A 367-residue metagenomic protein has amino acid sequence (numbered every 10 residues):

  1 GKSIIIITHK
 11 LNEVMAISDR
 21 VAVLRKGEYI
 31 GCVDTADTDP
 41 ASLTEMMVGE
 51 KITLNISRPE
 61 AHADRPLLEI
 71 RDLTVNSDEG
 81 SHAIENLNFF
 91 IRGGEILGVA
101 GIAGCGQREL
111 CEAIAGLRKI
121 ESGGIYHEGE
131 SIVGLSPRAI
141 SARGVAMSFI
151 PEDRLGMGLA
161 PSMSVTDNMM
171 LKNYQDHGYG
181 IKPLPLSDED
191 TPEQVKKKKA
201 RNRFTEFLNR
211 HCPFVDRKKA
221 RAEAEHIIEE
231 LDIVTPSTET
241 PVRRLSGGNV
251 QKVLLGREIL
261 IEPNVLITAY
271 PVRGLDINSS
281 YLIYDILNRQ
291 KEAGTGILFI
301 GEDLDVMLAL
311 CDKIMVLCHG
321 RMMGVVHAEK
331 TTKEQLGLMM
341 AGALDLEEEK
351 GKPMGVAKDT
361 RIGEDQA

Functional and structural regions predicted by a protein language model:
G1-A367: Glycine-rich phosphate-binding loops of nucleotide-dependent enzymes
